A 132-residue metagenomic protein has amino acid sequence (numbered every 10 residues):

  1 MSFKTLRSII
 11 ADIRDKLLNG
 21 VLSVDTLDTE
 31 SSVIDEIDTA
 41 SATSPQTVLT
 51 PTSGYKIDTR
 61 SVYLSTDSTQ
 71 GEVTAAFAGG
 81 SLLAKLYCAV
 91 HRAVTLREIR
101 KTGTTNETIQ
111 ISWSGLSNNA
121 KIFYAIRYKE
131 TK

Functional and structural regions predicted by a protein language model:
S2-A11, D25-K132: Beta-strand-centric surfaces of beta-sandwich/beta-rich domains
